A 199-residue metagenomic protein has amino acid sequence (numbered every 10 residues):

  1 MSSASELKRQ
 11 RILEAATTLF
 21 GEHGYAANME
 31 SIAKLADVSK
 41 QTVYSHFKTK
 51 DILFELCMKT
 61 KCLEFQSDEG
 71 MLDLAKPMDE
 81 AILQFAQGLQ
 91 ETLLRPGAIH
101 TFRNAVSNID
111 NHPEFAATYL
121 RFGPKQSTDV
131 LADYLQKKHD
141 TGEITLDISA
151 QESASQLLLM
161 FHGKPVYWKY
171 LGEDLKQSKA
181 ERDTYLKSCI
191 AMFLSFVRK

Functional and structural regions predicted by a protein language model:
M1-V38, S45, D51-I52: Basic, helix-initiating cap at the start of DNA-binding domains
F20, N28-M29, K40, K50 (+4 more regions): Amphipathic alpha-helical segments enriched in hydrophobic/aromatic and basic residues that form the DNA-contacting
Y25-M29, T60-K76, Y170-A180: Short, flexible, glycine-rich and Lys/Arg-enriched loop motifs at helix boundaries that contact anionic partners
H46-F47, Y134: Residues in the recognition helix of alpha-helical DNA-binding motifs
E69-F102, A150-L157, D183: Hydrophobic alpha-helical connector segments
G88, D133-K137, T141, S155-K199: C-terminal peripheral helix-coil segments that are non-catalytic and often amphipathic
L93-T118, V166-G172: Amphipathic alpha-helical segments used for helix-helix packing
H100, N104, E114-T141, E152: Amphipathic alpha-helical packing segments from all-alpha helical-bundle domains
